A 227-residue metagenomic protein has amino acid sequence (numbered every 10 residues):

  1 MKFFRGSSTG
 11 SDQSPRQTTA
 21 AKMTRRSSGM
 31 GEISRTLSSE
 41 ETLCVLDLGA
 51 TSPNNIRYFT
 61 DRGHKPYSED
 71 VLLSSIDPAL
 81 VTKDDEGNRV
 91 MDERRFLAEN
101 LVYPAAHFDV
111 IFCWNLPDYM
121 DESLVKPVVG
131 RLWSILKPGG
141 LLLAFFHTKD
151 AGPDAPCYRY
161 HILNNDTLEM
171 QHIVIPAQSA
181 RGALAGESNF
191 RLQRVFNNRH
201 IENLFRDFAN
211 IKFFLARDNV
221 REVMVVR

Functional and structural regions predicted by a protein language model:
M1-L37, S52-V102, L141-R227: Class I (Rossmann-like) S-adenosyl-L-methionine-dependent methyltransferase catalytic domain, capturing the SAM-binding
T42-C44: Nucleotide donor/acceptor-binding cores
L46-G49: Conserved S-adenosyl-L-methionine
I111-F112: Hydrophobic beta-strand segment of the Class I
L116: Hydrophobic adenine-recognition pocket in adenosine-nucleotide-binding enzymes
L124-L141: A short glycine-rich, Lys/Arg-flanked "PGG" loop and its adjoining helix->strand segment in the class I
